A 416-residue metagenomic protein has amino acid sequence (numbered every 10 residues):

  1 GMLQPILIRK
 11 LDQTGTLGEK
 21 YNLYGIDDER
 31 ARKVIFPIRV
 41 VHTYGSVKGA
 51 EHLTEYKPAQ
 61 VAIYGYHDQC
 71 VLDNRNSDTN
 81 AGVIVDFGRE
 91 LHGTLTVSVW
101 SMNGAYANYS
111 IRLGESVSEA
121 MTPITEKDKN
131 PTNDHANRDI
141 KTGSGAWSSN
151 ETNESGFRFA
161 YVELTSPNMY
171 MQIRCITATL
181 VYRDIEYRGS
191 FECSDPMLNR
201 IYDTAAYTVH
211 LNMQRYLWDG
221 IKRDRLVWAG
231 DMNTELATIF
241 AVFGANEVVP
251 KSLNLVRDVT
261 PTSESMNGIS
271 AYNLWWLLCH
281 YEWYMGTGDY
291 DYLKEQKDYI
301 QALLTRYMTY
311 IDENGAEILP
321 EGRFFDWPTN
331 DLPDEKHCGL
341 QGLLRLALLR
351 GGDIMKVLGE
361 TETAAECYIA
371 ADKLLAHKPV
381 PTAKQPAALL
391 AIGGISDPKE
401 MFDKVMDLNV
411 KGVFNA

Functional and structural regions predicted by a protein language model:
G1-R215, D231, E247-V248, D291: Extracellular/oxidizing-compartment recognition motifs
E119-A120, F159, P167-L253, S265-N267 (+3 more regions): Active-site acid/base region of carbohydrate-active enzymes
I395-P398: Alpha-helical linker/edge segments of TPR/alpha-solenoid repeat scaffolds and analogous pre-/post-domain helices
V405: A hydrophobic alpha-helix adjacent to the NAD(P)-binding/active-site core of NAD(P)-dependent oxidoreductases, strongly
